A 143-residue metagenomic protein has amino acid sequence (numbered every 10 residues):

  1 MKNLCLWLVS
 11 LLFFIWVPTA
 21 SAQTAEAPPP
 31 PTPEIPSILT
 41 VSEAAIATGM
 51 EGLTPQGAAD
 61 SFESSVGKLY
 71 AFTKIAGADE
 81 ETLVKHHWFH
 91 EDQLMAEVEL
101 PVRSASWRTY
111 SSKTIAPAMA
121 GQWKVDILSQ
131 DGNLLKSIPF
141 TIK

Functional and structural regions predicted by a protein language model:
W7-V17: Bacterial N-terminal signal peptides
T24-S65: Short, compositionally biased P/S/T/A/G/V-rich stretches that sit at domain boundaries
L69-A76: Short edge beta-strand/loop segments characteristic of extracellular beta-sandwich folds
E81, A120-Q122: Extracellular Ig-like/FN3 beta-sandwich strand-entry sites
H86-H90, I127: Conserved aromatic beta-strand anchor motif in extracellular beta-sandwich/beta-rich domains
P101-W107: Short proline/glycine- and polar residue-rich coil/turn motifs
W107-I115: Exposed aromatic-hydrophobic patches
I115-A116, K124-F140: Short, exposed beta-strand-loop hairpins at the edges of beta-sheets in extracellular/periplasmic proteins
